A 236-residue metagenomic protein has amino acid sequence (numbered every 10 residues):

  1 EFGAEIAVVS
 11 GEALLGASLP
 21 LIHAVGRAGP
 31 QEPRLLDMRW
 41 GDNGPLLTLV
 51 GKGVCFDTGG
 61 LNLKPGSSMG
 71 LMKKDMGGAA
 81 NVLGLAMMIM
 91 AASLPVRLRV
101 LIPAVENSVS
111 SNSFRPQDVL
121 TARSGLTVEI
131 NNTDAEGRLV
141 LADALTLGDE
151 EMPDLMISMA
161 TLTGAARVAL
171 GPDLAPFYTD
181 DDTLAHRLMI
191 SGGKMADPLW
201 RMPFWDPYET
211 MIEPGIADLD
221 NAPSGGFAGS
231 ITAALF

Functional and structural regions predicted by a protein language model:
F2-F236: A generic structural signal for tightly packed, nonpolar segments enriched in small/aliphatic residues
